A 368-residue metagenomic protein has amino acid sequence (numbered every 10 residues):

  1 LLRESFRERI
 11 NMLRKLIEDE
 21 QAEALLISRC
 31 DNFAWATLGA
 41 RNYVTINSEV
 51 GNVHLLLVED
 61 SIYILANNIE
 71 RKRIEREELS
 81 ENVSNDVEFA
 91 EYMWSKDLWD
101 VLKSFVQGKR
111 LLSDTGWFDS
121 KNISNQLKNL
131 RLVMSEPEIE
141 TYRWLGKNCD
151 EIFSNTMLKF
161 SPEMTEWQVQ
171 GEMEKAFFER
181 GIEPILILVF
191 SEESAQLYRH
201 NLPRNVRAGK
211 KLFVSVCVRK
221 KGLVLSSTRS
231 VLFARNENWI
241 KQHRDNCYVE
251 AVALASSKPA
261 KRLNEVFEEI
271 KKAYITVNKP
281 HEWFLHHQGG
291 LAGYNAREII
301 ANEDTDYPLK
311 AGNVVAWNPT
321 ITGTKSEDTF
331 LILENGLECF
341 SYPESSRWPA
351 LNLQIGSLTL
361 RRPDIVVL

Functional and structural regions predicted by a protein language model:
L1-L368: Active-site neighborhoods and metal-handling regions in enzymes and metal-associated proteins
